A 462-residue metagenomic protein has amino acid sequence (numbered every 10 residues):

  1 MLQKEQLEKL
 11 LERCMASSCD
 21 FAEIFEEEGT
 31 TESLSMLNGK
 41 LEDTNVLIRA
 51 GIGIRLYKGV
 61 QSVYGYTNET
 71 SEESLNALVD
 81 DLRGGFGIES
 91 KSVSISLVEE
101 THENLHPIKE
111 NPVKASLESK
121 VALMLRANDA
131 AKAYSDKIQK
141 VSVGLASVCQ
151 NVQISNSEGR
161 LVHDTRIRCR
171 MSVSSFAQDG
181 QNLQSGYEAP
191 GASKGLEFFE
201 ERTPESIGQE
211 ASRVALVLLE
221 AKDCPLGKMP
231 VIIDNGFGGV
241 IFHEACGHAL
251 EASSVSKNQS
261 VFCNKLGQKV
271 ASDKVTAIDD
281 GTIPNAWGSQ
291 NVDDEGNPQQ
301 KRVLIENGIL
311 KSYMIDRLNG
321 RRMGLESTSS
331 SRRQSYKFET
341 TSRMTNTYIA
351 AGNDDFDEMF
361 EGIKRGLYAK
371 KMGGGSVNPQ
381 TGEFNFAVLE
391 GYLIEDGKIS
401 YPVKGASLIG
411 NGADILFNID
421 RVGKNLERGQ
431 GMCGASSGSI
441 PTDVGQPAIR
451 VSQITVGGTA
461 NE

Functional and structural regions predicted by a protein language model:
M1-E462: N-terminal small-residue-enriched
